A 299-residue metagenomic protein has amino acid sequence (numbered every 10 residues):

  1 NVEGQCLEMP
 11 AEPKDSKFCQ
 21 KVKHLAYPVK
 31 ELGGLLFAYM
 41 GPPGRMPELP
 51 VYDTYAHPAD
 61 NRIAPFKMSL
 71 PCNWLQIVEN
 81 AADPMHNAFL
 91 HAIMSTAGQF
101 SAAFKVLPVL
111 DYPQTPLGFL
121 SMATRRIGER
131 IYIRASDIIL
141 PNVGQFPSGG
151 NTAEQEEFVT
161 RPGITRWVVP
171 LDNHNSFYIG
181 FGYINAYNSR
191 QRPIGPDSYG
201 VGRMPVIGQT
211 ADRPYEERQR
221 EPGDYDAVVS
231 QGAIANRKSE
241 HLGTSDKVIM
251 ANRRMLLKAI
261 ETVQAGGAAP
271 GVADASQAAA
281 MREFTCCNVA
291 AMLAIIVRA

Functional and structural regions predicted by a protein language model:
N1-P42: Active-site-proximal cofactor/substrate-binding loop regions of enzyme domains
F37, P42-A299: C-terminal catalytic domain of Rieske-type non-heme iron oxygenases
